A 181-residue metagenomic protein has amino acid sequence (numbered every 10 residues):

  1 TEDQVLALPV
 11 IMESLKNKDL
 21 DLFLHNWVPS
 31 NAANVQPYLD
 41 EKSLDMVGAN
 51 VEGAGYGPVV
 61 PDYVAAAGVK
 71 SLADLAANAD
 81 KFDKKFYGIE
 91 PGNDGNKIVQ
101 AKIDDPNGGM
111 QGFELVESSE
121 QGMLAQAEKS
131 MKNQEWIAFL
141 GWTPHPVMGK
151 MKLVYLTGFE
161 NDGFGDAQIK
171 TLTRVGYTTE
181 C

Functional and structural regions predicted by a protein language model:
E2-V5, M46, L115-E117: Surface-exposed patches in mature extracellular/periplasmic domains of secreted proteins
A7-V59: N-terminal segment of the mature folded domain
M12, L20-L24, P91-N161: Ligand-binding pocket segment of bilobal, Venus flytrap-like solute-binding proteins
V28-P29, D62-A66, I89-D94, R174-T178: Short coil/turn segments
E41-P91: A conserved helix-loop-strand patch within extracytoplasmic ligand-binding domains of the periplasmic binding
S43-L44, G48-G57, Q121, V147-C181: Periplasmic-binding protein-like
A54-Y56, F82-K84, Q111, E135 (+1 more regions): Envelope-exposed proteins and targeting segments
F86-G88, K97, G112, M131-K132 (+2 more regions): Proline/Glycine/Serine-rich low-complexity intrinsically disordered segments that serve as flexible stalks/linkers
